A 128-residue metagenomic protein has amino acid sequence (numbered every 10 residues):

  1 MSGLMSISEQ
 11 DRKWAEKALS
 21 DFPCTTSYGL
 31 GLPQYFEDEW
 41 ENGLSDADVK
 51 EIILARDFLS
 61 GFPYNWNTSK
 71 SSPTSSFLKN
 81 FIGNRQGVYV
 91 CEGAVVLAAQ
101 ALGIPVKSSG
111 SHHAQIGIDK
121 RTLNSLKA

Functional and structural regions predicted by a protein language model:
M1-S2, A128: Short intrinsically disordered terminal tails
S2-D57: Intrinsically disordered, low-complexity serine/threonine- and proline-rich regulatory segments
A47-P73, F77-G83, A98-Q100: Positively charged, polyanion-binding regions of nucleic-acid-associated proteins
W66-T68, F81, R85, G93 (+1 more regions): Membrane-helix boundary/juxtamembrane interface motif
R85-S109: Charge-enriched amphipathic alpha-helical scaffolds
V106-A128: C-terminal engagement modules used by replication, chromatin/transcription, nuclear envelope/ESCRT, and ubiquitin
